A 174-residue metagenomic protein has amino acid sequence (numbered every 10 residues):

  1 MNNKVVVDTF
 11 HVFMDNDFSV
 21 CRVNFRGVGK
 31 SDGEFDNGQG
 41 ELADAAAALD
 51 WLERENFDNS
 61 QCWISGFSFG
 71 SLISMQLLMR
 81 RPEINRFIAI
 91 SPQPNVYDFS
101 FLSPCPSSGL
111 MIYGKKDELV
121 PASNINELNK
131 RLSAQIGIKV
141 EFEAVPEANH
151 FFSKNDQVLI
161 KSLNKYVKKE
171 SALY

Functional and structural regions predicted by a protein language model:
M1-F57: Serine-hydrolase catalytic machinery in alpha/beta-hydrolase-like enzymes
N56-F67: Alpha/beta-hydrolase fold nucleophile elbow
G66-S74: Gly/Ala-rich beta-loop-alpha elbow adjacent to hydrolase catalytic centers
C105-P106, L110-Y113, D117: Short beta-strand/loop motif that positions the catalytic acidic residue of the alpha/beta-hydrolase fold
S107, P121-R131: Short alpha-helix in the alpha/beta-hydrolase fold that links the catalytic acid
K116-V120, H150-F151: Acidic catalytic loop of the alpha/beta-hydrolase fold
K130-F151: Catalytic histidine neighborhood in serine/cysteine hydrolases with alpha/beta-hydrolase-type architecture
S153-V167: Post-His helix in hydrolase/transferase enzymes
